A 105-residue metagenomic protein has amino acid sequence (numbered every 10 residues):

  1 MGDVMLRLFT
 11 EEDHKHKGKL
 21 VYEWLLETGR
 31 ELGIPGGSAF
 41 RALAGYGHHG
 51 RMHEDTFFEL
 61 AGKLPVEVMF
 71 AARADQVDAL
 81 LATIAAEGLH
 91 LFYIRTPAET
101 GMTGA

Functional and structural regions predicted by a protein language model:
M1-A105: Positively charged, small/polar-rich N-terminal and surface patches that mediate targeting and assembly and bind
